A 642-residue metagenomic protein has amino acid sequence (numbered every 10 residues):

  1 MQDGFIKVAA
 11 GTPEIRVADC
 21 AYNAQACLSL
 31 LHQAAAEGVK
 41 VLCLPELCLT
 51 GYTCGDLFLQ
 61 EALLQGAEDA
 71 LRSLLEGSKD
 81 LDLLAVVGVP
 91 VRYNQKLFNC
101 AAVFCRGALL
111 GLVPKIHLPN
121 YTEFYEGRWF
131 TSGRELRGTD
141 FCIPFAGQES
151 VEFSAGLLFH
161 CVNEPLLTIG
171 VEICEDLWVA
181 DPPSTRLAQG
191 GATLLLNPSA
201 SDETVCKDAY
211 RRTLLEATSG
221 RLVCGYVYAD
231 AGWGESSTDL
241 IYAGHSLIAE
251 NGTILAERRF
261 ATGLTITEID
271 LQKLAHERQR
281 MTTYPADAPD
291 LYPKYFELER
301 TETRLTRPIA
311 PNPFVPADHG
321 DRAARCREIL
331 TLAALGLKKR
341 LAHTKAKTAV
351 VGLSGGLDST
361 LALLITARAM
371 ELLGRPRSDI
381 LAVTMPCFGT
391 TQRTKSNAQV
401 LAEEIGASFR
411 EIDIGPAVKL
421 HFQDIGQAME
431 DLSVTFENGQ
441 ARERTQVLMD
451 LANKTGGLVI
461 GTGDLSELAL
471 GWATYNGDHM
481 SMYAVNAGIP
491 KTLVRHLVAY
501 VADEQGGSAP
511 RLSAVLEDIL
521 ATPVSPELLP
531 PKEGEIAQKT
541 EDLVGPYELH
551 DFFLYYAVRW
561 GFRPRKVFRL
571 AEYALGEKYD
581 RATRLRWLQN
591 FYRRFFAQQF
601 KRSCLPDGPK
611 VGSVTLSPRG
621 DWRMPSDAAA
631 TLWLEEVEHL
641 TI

Functional and structural regions predicted by a protein language model:
M1-V350, R368-R377, F409: Enzyme catalytic cores with a strong preference for nitrogen-chemistry domains
N23, P165, V223-C224, W233-S236 (+4 more regions): ATP/NTP-dependent adenylation/nucleotidyl-transfer catalytic domains that generate, transfer, or process NMP-activated
